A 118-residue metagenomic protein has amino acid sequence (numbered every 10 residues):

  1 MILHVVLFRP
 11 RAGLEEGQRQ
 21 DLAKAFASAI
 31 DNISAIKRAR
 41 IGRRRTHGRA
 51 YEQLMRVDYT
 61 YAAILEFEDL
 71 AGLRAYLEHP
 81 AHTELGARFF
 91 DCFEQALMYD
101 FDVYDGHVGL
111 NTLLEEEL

Functional and structural regions predicted by a protein language model:
M1-Y61, E68-A75, D102-L118: Short S/T/G/P-rich N-terminal loop/turn motif that feeds into the first structured element of a domain
L70-V103: C-terminal structural segments of small proteins and small subunits
